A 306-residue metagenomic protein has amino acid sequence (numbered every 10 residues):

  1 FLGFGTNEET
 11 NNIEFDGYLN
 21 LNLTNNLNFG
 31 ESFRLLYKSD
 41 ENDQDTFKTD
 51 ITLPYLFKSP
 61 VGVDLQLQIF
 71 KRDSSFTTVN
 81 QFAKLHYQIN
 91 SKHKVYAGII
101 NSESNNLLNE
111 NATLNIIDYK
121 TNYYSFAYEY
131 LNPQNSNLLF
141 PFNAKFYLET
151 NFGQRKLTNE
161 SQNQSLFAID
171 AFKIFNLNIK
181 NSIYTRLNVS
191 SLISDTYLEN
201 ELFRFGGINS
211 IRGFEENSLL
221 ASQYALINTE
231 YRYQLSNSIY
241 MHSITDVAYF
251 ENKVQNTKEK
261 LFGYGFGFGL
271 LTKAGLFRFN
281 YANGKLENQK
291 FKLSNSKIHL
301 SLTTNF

Functional and structural regions predicted by a protein language model:
F1, G5-N12, S125-L235, M241-V247 (+1 more regions): C-terminal outer-membrane beta-barrel translocator/porin domains of Gram-negative envelope proteins and their
F1-Y147, F175, F205-G207, L220-A221 (+2 more regions): Gram-negative/organellar outer-membrane beta-barrel architecture
N228-E230, G263-G269: Short glycine-rich, acidic/polar surface loops and turns
F268-L276: Short glycine/proline-rich, acidic loop/turn segments that cap or connect secondary-structure elements
A282-E287: A short, acidic, flexible beta-alpha connecting loop/helix-capping segment that sits on the rim of active
